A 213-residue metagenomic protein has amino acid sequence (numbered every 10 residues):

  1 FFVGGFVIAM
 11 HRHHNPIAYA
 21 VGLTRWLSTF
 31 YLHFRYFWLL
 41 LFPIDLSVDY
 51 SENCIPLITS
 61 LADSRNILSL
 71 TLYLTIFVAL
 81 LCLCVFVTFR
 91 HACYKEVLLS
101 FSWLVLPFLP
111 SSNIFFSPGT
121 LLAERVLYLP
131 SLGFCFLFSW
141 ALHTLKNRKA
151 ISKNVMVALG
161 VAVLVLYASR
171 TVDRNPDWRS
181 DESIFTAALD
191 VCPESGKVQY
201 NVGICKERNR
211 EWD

Functional and structural regions predicted by a protein language model:
F1-W212: Polytopic membrane enzymes that build or remodel cell-surface glycoconjugates and lipids
